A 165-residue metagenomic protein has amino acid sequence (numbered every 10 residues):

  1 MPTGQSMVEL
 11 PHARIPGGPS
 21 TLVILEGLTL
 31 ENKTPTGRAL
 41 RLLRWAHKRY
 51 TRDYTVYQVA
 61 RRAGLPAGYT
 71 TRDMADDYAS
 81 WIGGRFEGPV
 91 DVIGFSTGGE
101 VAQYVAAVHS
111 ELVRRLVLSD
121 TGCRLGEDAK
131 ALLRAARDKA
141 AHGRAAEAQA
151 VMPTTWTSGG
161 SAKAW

Functional and structural regions predicted by a protein language model:
P2-P66: Conserved HGGG/HGGXW glycine-rich cap/lid loop of the alpha/beta-hydrolase fold
S20-T21, D91, R115: Structural motif
V59, F95, S119: The conserved SAM/SAH-binding core of class I Rossmann-like methyltransferase domains, concentrating on the hydrophobic
G68-T71, S158: Active-site-proximal cap/loop segments of hydrolase catalytic domains
R72-D91: Conserved acidic catalytic loop of the alpha/beta-hydrolase fold
V90, G94-G99: Conserved alpha/beta-hydrolase "nucleophile elbow" surrounding the catalytic nucleophile
E100-Q103, A107, L112-G143: Flexible "cap/lid" loop of the alpha/beta hydrolase fold
E127-A129, A145-W165: Conserved alpha/beta-hydrolase catalytic His-Asp/Glu region
